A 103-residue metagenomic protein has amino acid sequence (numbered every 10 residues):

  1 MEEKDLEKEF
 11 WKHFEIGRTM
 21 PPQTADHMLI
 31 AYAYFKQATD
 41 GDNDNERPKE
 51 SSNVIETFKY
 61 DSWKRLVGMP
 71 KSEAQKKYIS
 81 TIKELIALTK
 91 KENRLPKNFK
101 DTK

Functional and structural regions predicted by a protein language model:
M1-K103: N-terminal alpha-helical modules
